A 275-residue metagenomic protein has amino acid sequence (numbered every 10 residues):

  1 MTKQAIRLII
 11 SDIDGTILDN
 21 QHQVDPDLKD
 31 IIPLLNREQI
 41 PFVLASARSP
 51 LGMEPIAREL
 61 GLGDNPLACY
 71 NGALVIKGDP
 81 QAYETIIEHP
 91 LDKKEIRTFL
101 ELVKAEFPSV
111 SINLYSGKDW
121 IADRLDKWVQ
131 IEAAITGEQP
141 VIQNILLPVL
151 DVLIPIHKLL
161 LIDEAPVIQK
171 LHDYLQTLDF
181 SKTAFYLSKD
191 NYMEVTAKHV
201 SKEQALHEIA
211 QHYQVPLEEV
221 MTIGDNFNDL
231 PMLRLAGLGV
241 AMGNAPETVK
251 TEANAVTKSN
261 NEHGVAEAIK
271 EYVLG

Functional and structural regions predicted by a protein language model:
T2-L8, D25, E194-G275: Mg2+-dependent phosphoryl-transfer enzymes with acidic/Ser/Thr/Gly-rich catalytic loops
A5-H22: Asp-based phosphoryl-transfer active-site loop
D25-V129: Active-site phosphate-binding/coordination module
L28, M53-A57, L171, L175 (+3 more regions): Hydrophobic packing residues within well-ordered alpha-helices of enzyme cores
Q39-V43, G63-N65, H157-K158, E218-E219 (+2 more regions): Short active-site oxyanion
P50-E54, I168-Q169, E203, D229-L230: Short, well-ordered alpha-helical microsegments
L60-G63, N71, L178-S181, L235-A236 (+1 more regions): Short, structured coil segments at secondary-structure junctions
E106-I223, N244: Conserved acidic, metal-coordinating active-site core of Asp-based, Mg2+-dependent phosphoryl-transfer enzymes
